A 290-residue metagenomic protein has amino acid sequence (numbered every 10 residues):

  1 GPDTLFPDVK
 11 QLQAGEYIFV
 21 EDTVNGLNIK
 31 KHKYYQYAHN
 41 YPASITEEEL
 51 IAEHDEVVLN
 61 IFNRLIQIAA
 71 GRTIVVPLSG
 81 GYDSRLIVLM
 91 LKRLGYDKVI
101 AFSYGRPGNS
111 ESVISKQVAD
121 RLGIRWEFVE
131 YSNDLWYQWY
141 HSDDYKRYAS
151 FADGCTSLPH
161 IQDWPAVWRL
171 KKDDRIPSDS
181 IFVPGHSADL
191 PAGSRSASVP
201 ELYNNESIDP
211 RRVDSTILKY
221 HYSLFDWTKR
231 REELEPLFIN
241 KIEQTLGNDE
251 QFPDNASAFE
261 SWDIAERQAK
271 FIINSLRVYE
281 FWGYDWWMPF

Functional and structural regions predicted by a protein language model:
G1-I45: N-terminal segments that mediate ammonia production and transfer in glutamine-dependent amidotransferase systems
F19, S261-L276: Core structural elements
D22-V24, Q36-N255, S275-F290: ATP-dependent adenylate-handling active sites, centered on carboxylate activation for C-N bond formation
A258: Shared catalytic-loop signature of beta/alpha-barrel
